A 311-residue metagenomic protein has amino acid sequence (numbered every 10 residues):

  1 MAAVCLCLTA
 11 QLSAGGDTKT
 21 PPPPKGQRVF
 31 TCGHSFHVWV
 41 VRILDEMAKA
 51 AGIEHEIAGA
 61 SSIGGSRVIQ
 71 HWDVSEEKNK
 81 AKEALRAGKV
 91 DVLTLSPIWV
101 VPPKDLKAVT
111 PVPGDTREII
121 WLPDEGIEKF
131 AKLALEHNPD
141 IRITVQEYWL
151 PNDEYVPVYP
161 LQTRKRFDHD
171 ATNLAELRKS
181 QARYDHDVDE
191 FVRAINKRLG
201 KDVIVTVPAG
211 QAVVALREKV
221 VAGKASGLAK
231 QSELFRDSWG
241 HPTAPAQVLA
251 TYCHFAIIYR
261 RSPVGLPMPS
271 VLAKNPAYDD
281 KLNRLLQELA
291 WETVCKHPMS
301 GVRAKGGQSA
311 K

Functional and structural regions predicted by a protein language model:
M1-Q11: Bacterial N-terminal signal peptides
G15-G16, K311: Mature soluble domains of exported/periplasmic/lumenal proteins and thiol-rich metal-chelating peptides
G16-S62, E83-R86: Serine-esterase "nucleophile elbow" of acetyl-processing enzymes
P24-K25, R198, D202, A222-K311: Conserved catalytic region of serine esterases and O-acyltransferases that act on ester linkages in lipids
V41-I43, Q70-H71, L106: Short, glycine/acidic-enriched capping/hinge loops at junctions between secondary-structure elements
G64-Q70: Membrane-embedded catalytic interface detector for glycan/lipid assembly enzymes
W72-A84: Glycine-rich, highly charged phosphate/nucleotide-binding loops
K82-Q247, A256, G265: Alpha-helical cap/lid subdomain in secreted, periplasmic, or secretory-pathway luminal O-acyl-processing enzymes
